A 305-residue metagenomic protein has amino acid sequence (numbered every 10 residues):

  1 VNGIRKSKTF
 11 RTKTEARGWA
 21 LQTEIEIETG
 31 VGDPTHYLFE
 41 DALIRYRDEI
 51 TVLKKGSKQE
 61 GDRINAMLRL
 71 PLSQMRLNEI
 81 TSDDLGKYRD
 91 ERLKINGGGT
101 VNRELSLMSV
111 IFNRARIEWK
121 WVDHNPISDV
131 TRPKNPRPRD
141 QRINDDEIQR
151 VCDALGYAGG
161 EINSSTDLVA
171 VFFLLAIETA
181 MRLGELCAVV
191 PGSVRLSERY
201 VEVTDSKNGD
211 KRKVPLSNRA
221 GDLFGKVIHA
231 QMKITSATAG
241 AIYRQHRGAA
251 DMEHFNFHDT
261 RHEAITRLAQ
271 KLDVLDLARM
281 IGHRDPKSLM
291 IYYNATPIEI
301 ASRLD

Functional and structural regions predicted by a protein language model:
V1-H36: Short, surface-exposed polybasic/aromatic micro-patch for ligand or macromolecular engagement
K6-K8, D210-V214: Short beta-strand segments
K6-T12, R47-N113, I117-V122, R137-D140 (+3 more regions): N-terminal core-binding DNA-recognition domain of tyrosine site-specific recombinases/integrases
H36-A42, N78, I162-V169, S197-D205 (+1 more regions): Major-groove DNA-contacting interfaces characterized by cationic-aromatic clusters
G98-N102, I117, W121-H124, S128-L183 (+3 more regions): Basic, Lys/Arg- and aromatic-enriched nucleic-acid-binding interface segment
R142, E202-G209, S217-R219, V274 (+1 more regions): Catalytic-site neighborhood detector that most strongly recognizes the C-terminal catalytic loop/helix of tyrosine
D153-T166, T179, V214, K226-H283: Short, basic (Lys/Arg/His-rich) helix/loop patches that form interaction surfaces in the mid-to-C-terminal regions
